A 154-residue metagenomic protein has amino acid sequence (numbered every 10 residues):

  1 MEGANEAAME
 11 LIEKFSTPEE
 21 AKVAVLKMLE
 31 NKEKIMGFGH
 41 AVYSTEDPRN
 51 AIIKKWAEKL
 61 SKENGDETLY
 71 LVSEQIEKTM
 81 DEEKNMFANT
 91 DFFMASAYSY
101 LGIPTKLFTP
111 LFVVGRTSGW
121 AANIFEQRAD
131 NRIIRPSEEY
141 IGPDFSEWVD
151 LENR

Functional and structural regions predicted by a protein language model:
M1-R154: Non-transmembrane, aqueous-exposed alpha-helical and coiled segments at domain scale
